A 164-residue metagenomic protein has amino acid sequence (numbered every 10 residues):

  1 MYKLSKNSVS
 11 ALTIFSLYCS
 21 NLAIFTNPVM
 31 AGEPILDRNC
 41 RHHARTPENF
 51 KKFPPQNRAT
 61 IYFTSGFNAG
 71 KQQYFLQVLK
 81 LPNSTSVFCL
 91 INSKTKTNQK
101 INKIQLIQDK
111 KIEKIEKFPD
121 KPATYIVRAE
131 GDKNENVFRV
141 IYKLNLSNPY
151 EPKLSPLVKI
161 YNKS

Functional and structural regions predicted by a protein language model:
Y2-S20: Bacterial N-terminal signal peptides that target proteins for export
Y18-P28: C-terminal segment of classical bacterial N-terminal signal peptides
N27-S164: Exposed acidic/polar residues on beta-strands and adjacent loops within beta-sheet cores, strongest in beta-propeller
